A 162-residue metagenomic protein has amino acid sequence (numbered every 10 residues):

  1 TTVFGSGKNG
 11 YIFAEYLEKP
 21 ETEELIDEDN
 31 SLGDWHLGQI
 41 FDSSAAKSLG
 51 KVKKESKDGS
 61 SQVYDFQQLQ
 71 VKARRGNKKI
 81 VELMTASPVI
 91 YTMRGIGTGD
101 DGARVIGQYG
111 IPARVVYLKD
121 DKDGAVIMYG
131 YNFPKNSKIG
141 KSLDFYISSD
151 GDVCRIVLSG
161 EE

Functional and structural regions predicted by a protein language model:
T2-D27: Boundary regions of SH3-family modules and the immediately adjacent low-complexity/disordered segments in eukaryotic
G7, Y11, W35-Q39, G95-D100: Soluble non-cytosolic domains of exported or imported proteins
E18, P88-I90, E162: Solvent-exposed loop/turn segments at secondary-structure junctions within structured extracellular/periplasmic domains
E18-D42, A46: N-terminal low-complexity, Pro/Thr/Ser-rich intrinsically disordered segments that act as propeptides or flexible
E28-W35, P88-I96, Y131-N132, S142: Second-shell loop/turn segments in exported
H36-N77, G102-D152, L158-E162: A cross-family detector of function-defining hotspots
A86-G110: Mature extracytoplasmic domains of secretory-pathway proteins
